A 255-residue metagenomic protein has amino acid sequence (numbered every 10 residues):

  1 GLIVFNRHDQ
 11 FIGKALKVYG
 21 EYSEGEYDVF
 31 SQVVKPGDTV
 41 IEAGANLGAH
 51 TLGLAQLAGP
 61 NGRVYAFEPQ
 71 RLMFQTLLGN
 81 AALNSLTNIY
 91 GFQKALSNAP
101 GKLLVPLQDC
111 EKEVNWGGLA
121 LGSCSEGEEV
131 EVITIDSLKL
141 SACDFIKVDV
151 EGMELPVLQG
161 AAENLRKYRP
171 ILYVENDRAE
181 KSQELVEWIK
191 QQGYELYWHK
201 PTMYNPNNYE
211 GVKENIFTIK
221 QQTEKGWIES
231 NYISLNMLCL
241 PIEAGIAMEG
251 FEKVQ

Functional and structural regions predicted by a protein language model:
G1-Q255: Phosphate/nucleotide-binding beta-alpha loop and adjacent structural elements of enzyme active sites
